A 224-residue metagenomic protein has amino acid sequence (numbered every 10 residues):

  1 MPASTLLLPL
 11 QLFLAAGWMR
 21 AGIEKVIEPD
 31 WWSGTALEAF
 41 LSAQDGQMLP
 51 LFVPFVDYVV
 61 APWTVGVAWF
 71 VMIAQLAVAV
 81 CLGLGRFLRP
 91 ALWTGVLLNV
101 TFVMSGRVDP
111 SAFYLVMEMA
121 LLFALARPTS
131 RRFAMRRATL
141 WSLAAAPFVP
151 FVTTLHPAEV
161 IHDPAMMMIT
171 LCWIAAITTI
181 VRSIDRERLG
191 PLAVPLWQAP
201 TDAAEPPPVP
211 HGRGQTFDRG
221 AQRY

Functional and structural regions predicted by a protein language model:
M1-L51, Y58-A74, L84-Y224: Extended, low-polarity transmembrane helix blocks
